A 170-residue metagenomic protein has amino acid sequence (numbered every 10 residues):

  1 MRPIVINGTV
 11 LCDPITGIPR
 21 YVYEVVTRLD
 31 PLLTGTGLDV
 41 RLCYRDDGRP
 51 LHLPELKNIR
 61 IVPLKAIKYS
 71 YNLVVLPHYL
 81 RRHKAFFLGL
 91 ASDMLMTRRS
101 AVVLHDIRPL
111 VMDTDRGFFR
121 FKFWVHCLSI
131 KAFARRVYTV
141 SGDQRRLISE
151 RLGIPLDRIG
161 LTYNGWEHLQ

Functional and structural regions predicted by a protein language model:
M1-Q170: Carbohydrate transferase catalytic cores enriched for Leloir-type hexosyltransferases
